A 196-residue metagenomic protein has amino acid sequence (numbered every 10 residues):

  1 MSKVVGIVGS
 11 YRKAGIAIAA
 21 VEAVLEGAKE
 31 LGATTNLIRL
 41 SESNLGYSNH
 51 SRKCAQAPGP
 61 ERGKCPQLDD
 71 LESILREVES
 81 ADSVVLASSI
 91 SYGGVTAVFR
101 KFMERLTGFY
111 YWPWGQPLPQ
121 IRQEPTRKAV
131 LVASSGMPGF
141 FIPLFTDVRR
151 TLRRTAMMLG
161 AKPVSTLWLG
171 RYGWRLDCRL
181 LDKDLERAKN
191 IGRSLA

Functional and structural regions predicted by a protein language model:
M1-Y111, Q116, W174-A196: N-terminal beta1-alpha1-beta2 submodule of the flavodoxin-like/Rossmannoid cofactor-binding fold
L31, L159-G160: Short, structured coil segments at secondary-structure junctions
T35, P163-V164: Hydrophobic anchor at the start of a short beta-strand that flanks the dinucleotide cofactor-binding loop
E79, E124, K162: Structured loop/turn residues at beta-strand edges in well-structured enzyme cores
Y111-L159: Short, glycine-/small-residue-rich phosphate/pyrophosphate-handling segment
P138-F140, Y172-D177: A short acidic, helix-capping loop that chelates divalent metal ions and anchors anionic groups
S165-G170: Beta-strand-loop-alpha "switch" segments that mediate conformational coupling across diverse proteins
